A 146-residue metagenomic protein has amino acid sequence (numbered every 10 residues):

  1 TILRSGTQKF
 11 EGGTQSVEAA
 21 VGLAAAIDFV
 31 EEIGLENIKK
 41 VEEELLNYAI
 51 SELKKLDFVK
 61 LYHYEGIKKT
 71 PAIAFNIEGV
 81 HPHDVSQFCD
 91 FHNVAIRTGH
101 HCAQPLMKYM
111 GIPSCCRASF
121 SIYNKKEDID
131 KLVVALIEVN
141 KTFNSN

Functional and structural regions predicted by a protein language model:
T1-N146: Pyridoxal 5′-phosphate
